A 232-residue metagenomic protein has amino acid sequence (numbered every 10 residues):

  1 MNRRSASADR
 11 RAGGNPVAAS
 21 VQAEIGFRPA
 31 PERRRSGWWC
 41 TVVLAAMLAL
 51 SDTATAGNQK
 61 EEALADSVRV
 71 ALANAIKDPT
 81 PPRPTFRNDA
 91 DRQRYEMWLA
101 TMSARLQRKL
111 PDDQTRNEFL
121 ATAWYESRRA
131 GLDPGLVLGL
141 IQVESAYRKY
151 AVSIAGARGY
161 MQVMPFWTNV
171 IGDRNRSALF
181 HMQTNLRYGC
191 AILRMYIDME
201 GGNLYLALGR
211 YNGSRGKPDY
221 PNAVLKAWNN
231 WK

Functional and structural regions predicted by a protein language model:
M1-S103, K109-Q114, N229-K232: N-terminal secretory targeting signals
D78-K232: Catalytic glycan-binding domains that act on GlcNAc-containing polysaccharides
